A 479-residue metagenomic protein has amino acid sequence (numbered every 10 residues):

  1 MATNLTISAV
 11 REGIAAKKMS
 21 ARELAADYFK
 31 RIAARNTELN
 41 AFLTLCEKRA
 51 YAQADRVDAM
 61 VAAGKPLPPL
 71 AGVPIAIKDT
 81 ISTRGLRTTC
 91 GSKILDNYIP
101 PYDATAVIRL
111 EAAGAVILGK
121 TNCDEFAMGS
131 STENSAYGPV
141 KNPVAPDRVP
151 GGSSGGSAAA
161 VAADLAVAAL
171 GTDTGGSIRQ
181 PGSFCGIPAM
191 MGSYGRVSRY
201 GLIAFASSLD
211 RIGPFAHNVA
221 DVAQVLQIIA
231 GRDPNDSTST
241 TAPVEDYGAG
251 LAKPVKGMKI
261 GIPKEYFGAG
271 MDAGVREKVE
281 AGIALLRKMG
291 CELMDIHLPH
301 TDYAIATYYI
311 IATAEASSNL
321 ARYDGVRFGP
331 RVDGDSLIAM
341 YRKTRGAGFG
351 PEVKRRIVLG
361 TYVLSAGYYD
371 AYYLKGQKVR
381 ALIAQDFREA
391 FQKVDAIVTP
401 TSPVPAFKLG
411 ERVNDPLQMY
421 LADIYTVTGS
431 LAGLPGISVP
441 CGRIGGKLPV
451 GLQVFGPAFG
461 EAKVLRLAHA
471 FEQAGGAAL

Functional and structural regions predicted by a protein language model:
M1-Y51, K288-G290, Y362, A477-L479: An N-terminal boundary/leader segment
A9-E12, G268, H300-T301, D324-L431: Serine-dependent amide/ester hydrolase catalytic core
L24-Y28, T307-Y308, V353-T361: Short alpha-helical scaffolding segments that buttress acidic/His motifs in well-ordered protein cores
Y28, A50, G72, K78 (+6 more regions): Conserved hydrophobic/aromatic pocket- or pore-lining residues that grip, position, or stack substrates in active sites
A34, A163-G270, E280-M289, V358-Q385 (+2 more regions): Structural helix-boundary/capping segments
K48-D55, G114-A115: Long amphipathic alpha-helix in the N-terminal Rossmann-like dinucleotide-binding domain of NAD(P)-dependent
V57-V73, L251-P263: Immediate post-signal peptide segment of exported/extracytoplasmic ligand-binding proteins
L70-I212, E265, T313-A314, T399-L417: Short glycine/serine-rich loop/turn segments
